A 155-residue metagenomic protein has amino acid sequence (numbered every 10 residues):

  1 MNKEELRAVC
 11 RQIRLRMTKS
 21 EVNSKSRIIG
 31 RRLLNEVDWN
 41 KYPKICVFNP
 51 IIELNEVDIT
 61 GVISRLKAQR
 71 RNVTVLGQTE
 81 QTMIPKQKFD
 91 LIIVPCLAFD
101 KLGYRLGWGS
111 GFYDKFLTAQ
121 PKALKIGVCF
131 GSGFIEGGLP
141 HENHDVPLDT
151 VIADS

Functional and structural regions predicted by a protein language model:
M1-K88: N-terminal active-site beta-alpha-beta segment that forms phosphate/nucleotide-binding and substrate-recognition loops
K3-E5, Q12, Q87-L91, K101-Y104 (+1 more regions): Surface-exposed, charge/polar-rich loops and edge strands
C10, V47, I93, G109 (+1 more regions): A residue-level signal for conserved active-site and pocket-lining positions in enzyme catalytic cores
P50-E53, L97-K101: Short glycine-rich anion-binding loops that position phosphate/pyrophosphate groups of nucleotides and phosphorylated
T60-I63, W108-Y113: Charged helix-capping and loop-helix junction motifs
L76, W108, V128: Replace "coordinates the UDP/GDP/TDP-sugar" with "coordinates nucleotide-activated sugar donors
Q78-T79, L97, F130-G131: Beta-hairpin (beta-strand-turn-beta-strand) motif
